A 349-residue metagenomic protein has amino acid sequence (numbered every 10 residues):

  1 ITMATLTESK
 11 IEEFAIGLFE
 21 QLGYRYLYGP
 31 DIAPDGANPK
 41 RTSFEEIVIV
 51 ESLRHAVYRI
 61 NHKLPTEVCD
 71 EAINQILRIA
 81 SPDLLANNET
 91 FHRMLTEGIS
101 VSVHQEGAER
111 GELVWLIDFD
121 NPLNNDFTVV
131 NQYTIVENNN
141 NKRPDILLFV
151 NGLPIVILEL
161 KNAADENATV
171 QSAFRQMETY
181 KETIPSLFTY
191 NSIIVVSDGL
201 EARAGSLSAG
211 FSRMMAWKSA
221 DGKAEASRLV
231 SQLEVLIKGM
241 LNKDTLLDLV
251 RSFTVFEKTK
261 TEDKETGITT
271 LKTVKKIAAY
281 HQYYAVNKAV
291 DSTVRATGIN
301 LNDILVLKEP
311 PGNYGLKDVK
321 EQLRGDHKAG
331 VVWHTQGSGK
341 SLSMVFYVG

Functional and structural regions predicted by a protein language model:
T2-G349: ATP-dependent helicase/translocase motor core
